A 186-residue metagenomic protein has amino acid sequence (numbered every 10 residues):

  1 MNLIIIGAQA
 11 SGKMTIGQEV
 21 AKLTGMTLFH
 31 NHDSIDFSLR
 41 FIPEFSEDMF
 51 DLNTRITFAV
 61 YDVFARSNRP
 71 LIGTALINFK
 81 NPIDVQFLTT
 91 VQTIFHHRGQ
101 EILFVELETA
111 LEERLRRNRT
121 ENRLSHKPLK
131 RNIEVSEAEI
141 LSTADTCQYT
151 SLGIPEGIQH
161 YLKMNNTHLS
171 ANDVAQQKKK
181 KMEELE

Functional and structural regions predicted by a protein language model:
I5: Hydrophobic anchor at the beta1->P-loop junction of P-loop NTPases
Q9: The conserved Walker
K13: Conserved lysine of the Walker
Q18-A65: Conserved substrate/cofactor phosphate-moiety recognition/catalytic segment in nucleotide-dependent phosphotransferases
L52-E106: Glycine-rich phosphate-binding loop used to anchor ATP phosphates in small-molecule kinases, encompassing both
T57, Y61, A171-K179: Short, amphipathic alpha-helical "lid/cap" segments that border enzyme active or binding sites
P82-E139: Replace "adjacent to P-loop NTPase cores in ATP/GTP-dependent enzymes" with "adjacent to NTP-binding cores
T120, L124-D173: Small-molecule kinase domains that catalyze NTP-dependent phosphoryl transfer to phosphate-bearing small molecules
